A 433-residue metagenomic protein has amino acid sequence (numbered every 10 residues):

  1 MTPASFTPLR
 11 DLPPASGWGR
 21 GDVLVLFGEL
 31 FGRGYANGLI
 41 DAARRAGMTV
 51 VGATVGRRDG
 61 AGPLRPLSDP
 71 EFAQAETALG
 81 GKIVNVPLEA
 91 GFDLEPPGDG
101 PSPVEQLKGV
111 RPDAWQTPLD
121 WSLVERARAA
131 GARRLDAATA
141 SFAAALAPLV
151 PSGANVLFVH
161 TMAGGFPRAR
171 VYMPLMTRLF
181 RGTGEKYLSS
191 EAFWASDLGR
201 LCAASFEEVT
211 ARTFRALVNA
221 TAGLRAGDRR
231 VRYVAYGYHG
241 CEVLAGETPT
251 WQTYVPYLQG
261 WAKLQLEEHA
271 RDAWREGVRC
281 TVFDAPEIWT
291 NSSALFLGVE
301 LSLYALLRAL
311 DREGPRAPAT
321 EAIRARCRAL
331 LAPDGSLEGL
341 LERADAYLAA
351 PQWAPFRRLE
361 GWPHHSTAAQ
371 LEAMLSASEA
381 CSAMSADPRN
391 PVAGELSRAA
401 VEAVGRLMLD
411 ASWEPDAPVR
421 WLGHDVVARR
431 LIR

Functional and structural regions predicted by a protein language model:
T2, F6, P13-P14, V299-R433: Long, compositionally biased intrinsically disordered regions
P3-A61: Canonical Rossmann dinucleotide-binding motif of NAD(H)/NADP(H)-dependent dehydrogenases/reductases, specifically
P8-L12, G34-L39, A138-P148, V156 (+1 more regions): Short alpha-helical segments and helix-capping/turn motifs at coil-helix boundaries
D22-V23, A154-L157, R232: Structural motif
T49, A53-A127: Glycine-rich phosphate-binding loop and adjoining beta1-alpha1-beta2 segment of Rossmann-like nucleotide-binding folds
R58-P66, R170, P174-G277, V282-L301 (+1 more regions): Catalytic loop of short-chain dehydrogenase/reductase
G91-L123, P167-R200: Short acidic, low-complexity segments enriched in Ser/Thr/Gly/Pro
G100-H160, G165-F166: A glycine-rich helix->loop->beta "capping" turn within Rossmann-like NAD(P)(H)-dependent oxidoreductase domains
